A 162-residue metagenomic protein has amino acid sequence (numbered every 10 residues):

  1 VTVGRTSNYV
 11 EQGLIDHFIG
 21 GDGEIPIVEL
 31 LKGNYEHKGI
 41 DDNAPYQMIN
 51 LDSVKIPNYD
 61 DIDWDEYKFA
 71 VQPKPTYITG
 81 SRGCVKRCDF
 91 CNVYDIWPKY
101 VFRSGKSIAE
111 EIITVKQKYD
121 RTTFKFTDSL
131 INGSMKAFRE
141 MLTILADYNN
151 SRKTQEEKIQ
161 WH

Functional and structural regions predicted by a protein language model:
V1-L51: Glycine-rich beta-alpha loop elements in corrinoid/cobalamin-binding modules across cobalamin-dependent enzymes
P57-H162: Radical SAM [4Fe-4S] cluster-binding motif and immediate context
